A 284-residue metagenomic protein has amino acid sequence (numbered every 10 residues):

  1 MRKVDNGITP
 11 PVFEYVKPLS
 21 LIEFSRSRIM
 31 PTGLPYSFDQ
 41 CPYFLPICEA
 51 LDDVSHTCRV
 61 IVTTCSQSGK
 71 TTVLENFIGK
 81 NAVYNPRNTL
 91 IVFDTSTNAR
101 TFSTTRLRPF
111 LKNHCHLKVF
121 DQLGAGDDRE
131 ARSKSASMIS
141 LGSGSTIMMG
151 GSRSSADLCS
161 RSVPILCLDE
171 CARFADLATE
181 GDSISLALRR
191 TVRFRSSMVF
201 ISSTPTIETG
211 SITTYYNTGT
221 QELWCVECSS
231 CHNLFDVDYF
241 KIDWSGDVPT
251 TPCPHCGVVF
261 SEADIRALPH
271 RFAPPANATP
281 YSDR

Functional and structural regions predicted by a protein language model:
M1-R284: Phosphate/NTP-binding elements of NTP-utilizing enzymes
